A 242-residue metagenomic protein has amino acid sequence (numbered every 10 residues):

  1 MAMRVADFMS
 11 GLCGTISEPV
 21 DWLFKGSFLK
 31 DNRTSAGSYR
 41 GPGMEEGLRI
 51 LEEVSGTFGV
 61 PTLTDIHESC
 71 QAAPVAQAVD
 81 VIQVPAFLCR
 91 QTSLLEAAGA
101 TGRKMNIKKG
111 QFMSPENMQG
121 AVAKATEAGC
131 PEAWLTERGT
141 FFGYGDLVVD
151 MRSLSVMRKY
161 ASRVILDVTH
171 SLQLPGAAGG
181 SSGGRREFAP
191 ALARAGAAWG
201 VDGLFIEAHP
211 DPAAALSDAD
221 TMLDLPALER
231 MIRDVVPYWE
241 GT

Functional and structural regions predicted by a protein language model:
M1-A2, W22-M44, A208-A219: Glycine-rich, proline-tolerant flexible connector loops at the mouths of alpha/beta enzymes
M1-R33, I50, G110, G145-S153: N-terminal-biased segments
M1-R4, S38-E46, A86, M113 (+4 more regions): Alpha-helix N-cap and loop-to-helix initiation/capping positions
A2-S10, A72-F87, T92-T101, P175-P210: A short alpha/beta connector and helix-capping loop motif
F8-E18, G37-L63, A97-K104, L154-L166 (+2 more regions): Alpha-helix-loop-beta-strand connector modules within alpha/beta enzyme cores
V20-S27, P61-I66, L166-V168, D202-H209: Short beta-strand segments at enzyme active-site cores
P42-G43, T57-Q71, D80-S93, R103-P115 (+1 more regions): Catalytic beta/alpha-barrel core
G102-A208: Catalytic alpha/beta core domains of metabolic enzymes, predominantly
